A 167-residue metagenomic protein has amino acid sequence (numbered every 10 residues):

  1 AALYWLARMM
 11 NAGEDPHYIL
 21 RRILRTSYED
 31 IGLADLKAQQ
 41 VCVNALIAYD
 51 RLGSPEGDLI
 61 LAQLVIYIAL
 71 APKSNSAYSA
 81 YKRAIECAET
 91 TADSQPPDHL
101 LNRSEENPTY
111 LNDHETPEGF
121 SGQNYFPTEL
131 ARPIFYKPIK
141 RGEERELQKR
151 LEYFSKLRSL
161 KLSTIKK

Functional and structural regions predicted by a protein language model:
A1-F120, P127-K167: Terminal-proximal interaction/regulatory segments of ATP-powered molecular machines
